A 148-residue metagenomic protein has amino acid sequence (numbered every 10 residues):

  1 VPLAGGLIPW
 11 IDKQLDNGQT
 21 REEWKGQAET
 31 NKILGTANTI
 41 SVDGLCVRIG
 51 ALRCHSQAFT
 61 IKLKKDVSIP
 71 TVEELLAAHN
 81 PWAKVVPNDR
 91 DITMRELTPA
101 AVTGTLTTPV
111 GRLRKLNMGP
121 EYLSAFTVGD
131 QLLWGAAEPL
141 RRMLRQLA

Functional and structural regions predicted by a protein language model:
V1-L75: Active-site-lining helix/loop region of Rossmann-like oxidoreductase modules
T20-T30, V86-T98: Short charge-dense sequence patches
K32-L34, V67, K84-P87, W134-A137: Glycine-rich loops and low-complexity Gly/Arg-rich segments that provide flexible linkers or classic glycine-based
T39-D43, K84-R90: Flexible, glycine/charged-enriched surface loops at secondary-structure junctions
V47, L76, D89-T93: Flexible domain-boundary/linker segments
K62-K64, H79-W82, M94-A148: C-terminal helical cap and adjacent loop that interface with cofactors, partners, or active-site loops
T71, L76-P87: A common structural junction motif
